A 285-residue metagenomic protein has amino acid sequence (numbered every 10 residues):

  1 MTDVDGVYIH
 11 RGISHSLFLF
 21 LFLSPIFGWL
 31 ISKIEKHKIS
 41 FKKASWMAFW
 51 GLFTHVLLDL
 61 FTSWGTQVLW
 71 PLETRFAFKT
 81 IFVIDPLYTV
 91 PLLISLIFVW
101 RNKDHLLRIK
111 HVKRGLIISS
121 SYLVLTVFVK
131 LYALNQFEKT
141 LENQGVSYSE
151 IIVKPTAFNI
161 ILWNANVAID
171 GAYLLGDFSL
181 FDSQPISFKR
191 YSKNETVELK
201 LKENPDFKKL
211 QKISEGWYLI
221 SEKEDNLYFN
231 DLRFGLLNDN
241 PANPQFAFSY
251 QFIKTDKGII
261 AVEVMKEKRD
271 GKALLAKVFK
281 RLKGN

Functional and structural regions predicted by a protein language model:
M1-N135, K139-P155: N-terminal membrane-targeting hydrophobic helices
S149-E150, L162-N164, A168-N285: Extracytosolic and intramembrane catalytic regions of membrane-associated proteins in envelope/secretory systems
F158-I160: Short, surface-exposed loop/turn motifs at beta-strand boundaries within globular domains
